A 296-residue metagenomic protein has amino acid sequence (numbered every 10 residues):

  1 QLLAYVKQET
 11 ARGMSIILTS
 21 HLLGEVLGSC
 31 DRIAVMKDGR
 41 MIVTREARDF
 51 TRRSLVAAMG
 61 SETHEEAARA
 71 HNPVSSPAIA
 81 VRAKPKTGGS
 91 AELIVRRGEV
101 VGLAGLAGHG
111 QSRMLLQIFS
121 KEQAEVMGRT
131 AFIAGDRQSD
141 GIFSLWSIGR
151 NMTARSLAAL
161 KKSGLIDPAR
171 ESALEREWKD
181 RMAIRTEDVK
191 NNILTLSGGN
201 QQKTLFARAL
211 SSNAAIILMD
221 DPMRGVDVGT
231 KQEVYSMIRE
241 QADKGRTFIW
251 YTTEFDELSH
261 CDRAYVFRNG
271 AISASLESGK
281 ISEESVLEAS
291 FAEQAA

Functional and structural regions predicted by a protein language model:
Q1-E62, Q202, M219-R224, G229-D256 (+1 more regions): Hydrophobic alpha-helical bundles that form the membrane domains of multi-pass transporters
T51-A78, V266-N269, S273, G279-A296: C-terminal boundary and immediately downstream tail of ABC-type ATPase nucleotide-binding domains
G88-W146: Phosphate-binding active sites in nucleotide-utilizing proteins
I118-K121, R129-L196, S282-E283, L287-A292: Conserved P-loop NTPase catalytic core
L196-K203: ABC ATPase nucleotide-binding domain "signature motif"
F206: Hydrophobic anchor residue at the start of the ABC signature
N213: Conserved catalytic motifs of ABC-family nucleotide-binding domains
